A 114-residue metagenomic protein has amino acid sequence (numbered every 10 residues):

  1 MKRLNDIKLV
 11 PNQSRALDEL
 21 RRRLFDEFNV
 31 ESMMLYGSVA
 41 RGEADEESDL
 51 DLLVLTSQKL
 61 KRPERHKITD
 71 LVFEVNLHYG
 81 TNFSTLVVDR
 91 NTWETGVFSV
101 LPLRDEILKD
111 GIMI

Functional and structural regions predicted by a protein language model:
M1-S32, R41-E46, T56-I114: Catalytic core of pol beta-like nucleotidyltransferases
S38: P-loop (Walker A) phosphate-binding loop of NTP-binding proteins
D51-L55: Short beta-strand->loop micro-motif that forms the acidic, two-metal-ion catalytic signature in nucleotide-processing
